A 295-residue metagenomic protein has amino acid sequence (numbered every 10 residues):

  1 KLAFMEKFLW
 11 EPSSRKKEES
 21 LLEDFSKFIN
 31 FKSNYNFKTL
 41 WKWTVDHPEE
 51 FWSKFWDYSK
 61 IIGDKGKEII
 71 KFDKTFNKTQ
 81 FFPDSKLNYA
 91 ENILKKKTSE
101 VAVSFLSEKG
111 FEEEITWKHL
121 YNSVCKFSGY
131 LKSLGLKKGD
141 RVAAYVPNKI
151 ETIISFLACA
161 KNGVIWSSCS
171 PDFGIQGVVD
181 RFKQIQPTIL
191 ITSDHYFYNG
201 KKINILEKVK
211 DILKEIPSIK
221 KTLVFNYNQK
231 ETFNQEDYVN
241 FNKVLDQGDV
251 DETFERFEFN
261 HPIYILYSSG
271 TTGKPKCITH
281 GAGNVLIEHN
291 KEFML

Functional and structural regions predicted by a protein language model:
M5-N77: N-terminal amphipathic, basic-rich helices that act as targeting or association modules
I29-K32, A90-T116, N226-F233: AMP-dependent adenylate-forming
T39-W43, V103-L157, G174-V179, D237-D246 (+2 more regions): Conserved AMP-binding/adenylate-forming core of the ANL superfamily
V45, S53-G66, P83-S104, N260: A short N-terminal helical cap/helix-turn-helix that marks the beginning of AMP-binding/adenylate-forming
E91-K95, K132, I150-S168, G177-V179 (+2 more regions): Hydrophobic alpha-helical segments in the ANL/AMP-binding
S99-V101, L223-V224, Q235-Y267, K274 (+1 more regions): Conserved pre-ATP/AMP-binding loop-to-beta segment of ANL
V142, G163, T271: Conserved G/P- and acidic residue-centered "switch" motifs that form tight phosphate/ATP-binding loops in soluble
K161-K243: Structural core segment of the AMP-binding/adenylate-forming
